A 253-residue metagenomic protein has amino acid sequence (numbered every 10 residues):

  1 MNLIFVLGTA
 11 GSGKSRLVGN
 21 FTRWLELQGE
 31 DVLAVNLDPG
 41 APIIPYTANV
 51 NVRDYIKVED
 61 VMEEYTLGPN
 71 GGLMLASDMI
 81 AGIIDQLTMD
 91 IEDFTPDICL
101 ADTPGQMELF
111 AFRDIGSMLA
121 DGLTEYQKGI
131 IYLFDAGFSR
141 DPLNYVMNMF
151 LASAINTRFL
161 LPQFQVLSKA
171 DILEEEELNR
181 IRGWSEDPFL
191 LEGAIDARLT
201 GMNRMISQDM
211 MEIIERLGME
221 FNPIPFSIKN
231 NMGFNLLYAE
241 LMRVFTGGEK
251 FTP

Functional and structural regions predicted by a protein language model:
M1-L7, S12, R16-M118, T124-G129: Nucleotide-state-sensitive switch-loop elements of NTP-binding domains
V6-L7, N36, L100-T103, I131-G137 (+2 more regions): Conserved beta-strand segments of the P-loop GTPase G domain that flank and frequently precede/overlap
G11, P39, G105-Q106, F138 (+2 more regions): Conserved beta-strand elements of beta-rich interaction domains across eukaryotes, especially beta-propellers
G13, L173, K229-F245: Conserved GTPase G-domain signal focused on the G5
T47-A48, N144-Y145, L178, Y238-A239: Short coil/turn segments at secondary-structure boundaries
E108-E215: Conserved catalytic-core segment of NTP-binding enzymes
E215-K229: Beta-strand-loop-alpha "switch" segments that mediate conformational coupling across diverse proteins
G247-P253: C-terminal helical "lid" subdomain and adjoining coupling/linker elements of P-loop NTPases
